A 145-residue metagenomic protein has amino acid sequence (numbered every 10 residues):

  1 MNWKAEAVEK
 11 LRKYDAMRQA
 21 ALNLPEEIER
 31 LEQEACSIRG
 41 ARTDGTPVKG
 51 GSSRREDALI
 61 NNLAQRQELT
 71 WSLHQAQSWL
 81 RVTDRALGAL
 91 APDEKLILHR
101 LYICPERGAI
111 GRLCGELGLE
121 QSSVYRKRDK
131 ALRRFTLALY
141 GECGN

Functional and structural regions predicted by a protein language model:
M1-A89, R112, E116, L137-N145: N-terminal interaction/assembly modules
P25-E27, L96, V124-Y125: Generic alpha-helical hydrophobic packing signal
S78, D93, G108, S123-K130: Residues forming well-ordered secondary-structure scaffolds
L90-G108: Short amphipathic alpha helix immediately N-terminal
P105-S123: Helix-turn-helix DNA-binding module
L117-A138: DNA-recognition helix of helix-turn-helix
